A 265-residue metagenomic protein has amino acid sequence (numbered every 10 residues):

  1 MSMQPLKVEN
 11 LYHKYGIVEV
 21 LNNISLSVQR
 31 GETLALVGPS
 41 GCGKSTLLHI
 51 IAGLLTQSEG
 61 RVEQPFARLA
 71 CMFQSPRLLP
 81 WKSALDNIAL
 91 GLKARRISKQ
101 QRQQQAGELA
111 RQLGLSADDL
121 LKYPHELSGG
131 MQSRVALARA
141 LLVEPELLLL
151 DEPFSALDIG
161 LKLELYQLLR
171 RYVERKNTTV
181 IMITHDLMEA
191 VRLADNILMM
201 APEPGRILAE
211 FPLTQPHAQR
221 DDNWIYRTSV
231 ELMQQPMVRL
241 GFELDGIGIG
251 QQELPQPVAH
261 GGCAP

Functional and structural regions predicted by a protein language model:
V37-P39: The feature captures the beta-strand-to-loop junction immediately N-terminal to the Walker
A52: Helix-to-loop junction immediately C-terminal to a conserved catalytic motif
Q100-D118, R170-R171: Conserved ABC ATPase "signature" region
Y123-L127, M131: Conserved ABC ATPase signature
L137: Hydrophobic anchor residue at the start of the ABC signature
E144: Conserved catalytic motifs of ABC-family nucleotide-binding domains
